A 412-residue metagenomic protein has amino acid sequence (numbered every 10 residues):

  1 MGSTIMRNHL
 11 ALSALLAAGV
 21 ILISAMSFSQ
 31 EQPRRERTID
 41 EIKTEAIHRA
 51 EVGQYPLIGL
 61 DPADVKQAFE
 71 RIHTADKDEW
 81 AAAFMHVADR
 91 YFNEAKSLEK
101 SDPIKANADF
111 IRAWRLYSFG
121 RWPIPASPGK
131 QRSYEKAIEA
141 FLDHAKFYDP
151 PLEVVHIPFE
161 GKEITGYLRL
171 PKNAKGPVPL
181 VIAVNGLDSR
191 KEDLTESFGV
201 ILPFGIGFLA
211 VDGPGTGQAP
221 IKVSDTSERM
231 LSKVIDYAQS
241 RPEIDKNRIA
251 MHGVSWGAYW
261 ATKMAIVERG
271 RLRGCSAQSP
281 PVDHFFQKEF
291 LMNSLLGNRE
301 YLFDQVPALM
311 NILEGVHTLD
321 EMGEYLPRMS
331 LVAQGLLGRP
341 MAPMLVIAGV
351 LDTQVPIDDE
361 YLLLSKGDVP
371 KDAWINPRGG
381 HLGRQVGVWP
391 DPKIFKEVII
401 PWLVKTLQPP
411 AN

Functional and structural regions predicted by a protein language model:
F84, R132-N173: N-terminal cap/lid segment of alpha/beta-hydrolase-fold proteins
P177-G186: Short beta-strand element of the alpha/beta-hydrolase
K222-E243: Alpha/beta-hydrolase active-site loop
I266-E324, A342: Hydrolase active-site cap/lid region
P340, V346-A348: Short beta-strand/loop motif that positions the catalytic acidic residue of the alpha/beta-hydrolase fold
A342, P356-S365: Short alpha-helix in the alpha/beta-hydrolase fold that links the catalytic acid
G367-G383: Catalytic histidine neighborhood in serine/cysteine hydrolases with alpha/beta-hydrolase-type architecture
G379-K393: Catalytic histidine-centered segment of alpha/beta-hydrolase-like enzymes
